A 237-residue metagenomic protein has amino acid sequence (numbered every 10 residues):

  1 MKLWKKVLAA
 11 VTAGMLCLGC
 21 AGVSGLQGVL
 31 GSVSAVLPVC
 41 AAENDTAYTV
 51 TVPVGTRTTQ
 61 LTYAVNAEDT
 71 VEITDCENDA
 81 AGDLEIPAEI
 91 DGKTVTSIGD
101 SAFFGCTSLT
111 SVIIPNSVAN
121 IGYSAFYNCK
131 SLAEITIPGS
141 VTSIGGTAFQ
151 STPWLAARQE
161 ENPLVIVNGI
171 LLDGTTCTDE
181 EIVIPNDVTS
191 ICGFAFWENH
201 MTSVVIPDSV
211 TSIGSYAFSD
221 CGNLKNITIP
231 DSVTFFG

Functional and structural regions predicted by a protein language model:
L3-Q27: Sec-dependent N-terminal signal peptides of Gram-positive bacterial secreted proteins and lipoproteins
L16, Y48-V54, L84, I182-I184: Generic detection of short hydrophobic beta-strand segments and adjacent strand-loop junctions
L18-T46: Sec-dependent signal peptide cleavage junction
G25-G31, G99, G122, G145-G146 (+3 more regions): Small-residue-biased low-complexity repeat regions
L37-Y63: N-terminal low-complexity, Pro/Thr/Ser-rich intrinsically disordered segments that act as propeptides or flexible
T62-V71, D79-S97, T107-N120, C129-S143 (+4 more regions): Structural signature of tandem-repeat unit edges
